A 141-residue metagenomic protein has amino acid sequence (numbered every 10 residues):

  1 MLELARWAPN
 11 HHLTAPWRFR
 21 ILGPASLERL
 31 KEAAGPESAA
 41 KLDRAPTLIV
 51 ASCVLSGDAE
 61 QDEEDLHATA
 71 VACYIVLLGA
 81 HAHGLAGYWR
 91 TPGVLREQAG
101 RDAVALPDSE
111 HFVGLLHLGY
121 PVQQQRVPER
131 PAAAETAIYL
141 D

Functional and structural regions predicted by a protein language model:
M1-T47, L140-D141: N-terminal amphipathic, basic helical "cap/leader" segment at the start of enzyme domains
A5, I49, L55-A103: Small-aliphatic-rich amphipathic alpha-helix that forms the alpha element of a beta-alpha
P9, H81-A82, S109: Arginine/glycine-rich "motif VI" loop of SF2 helicases in the C-terminal RecA-like domain
P24-R29, L55-D58, Q98, V122: Short, charged/polar surface micro-motifs in flexible loops or helix N-caps
T47, H83, H111-G114: Generic beta-strand structural signal
G100-V113: Short, electropositive alpha-helical surface patch
F112-D141: C-terminal helix-cap and adjacent tail motif
